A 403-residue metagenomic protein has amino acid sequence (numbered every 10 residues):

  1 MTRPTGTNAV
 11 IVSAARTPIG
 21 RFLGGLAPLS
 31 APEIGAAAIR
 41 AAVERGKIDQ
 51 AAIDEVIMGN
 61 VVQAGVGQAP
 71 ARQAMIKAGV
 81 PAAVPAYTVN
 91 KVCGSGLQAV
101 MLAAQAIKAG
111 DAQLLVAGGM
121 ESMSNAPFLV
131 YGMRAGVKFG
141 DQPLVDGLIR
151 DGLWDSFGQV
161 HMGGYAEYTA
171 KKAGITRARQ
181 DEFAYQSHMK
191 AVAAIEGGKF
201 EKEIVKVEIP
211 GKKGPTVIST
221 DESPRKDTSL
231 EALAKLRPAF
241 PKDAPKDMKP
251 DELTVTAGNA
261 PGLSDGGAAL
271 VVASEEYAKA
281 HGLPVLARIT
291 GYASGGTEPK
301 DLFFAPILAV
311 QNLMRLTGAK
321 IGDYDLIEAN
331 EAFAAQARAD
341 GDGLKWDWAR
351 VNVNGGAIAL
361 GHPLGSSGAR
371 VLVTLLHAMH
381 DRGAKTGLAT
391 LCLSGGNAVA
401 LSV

Functional and structural regions predicted by a protein language model:
T2-V66, P70-A74, A78, A82-P85 (+5 more regions): Conserved active-site "lid/cap" helical segment
V10, R16-T17, P28-L29, I34-A36 (+5 more regions): N-terminal extracellular/periplasmic Venus flytrap/periplasmic-binding protein-like
P32-K47, P70-A74, A99-L102, G163-T169 (+5 more regions): Short, well-ordered amphipathic alpha-helical segments that serve as non-catalytic structural scaffolds within diverse
A51-G59, P85-N90, L115-M120, D181-Q186 (+5 more regions): Beta-strand segments within the central parallel beta-sheet cores of soluble alpha/beta enzyme folds
N60-L114, S156-M162, D227-L230, A234-G262 (+3 more regions): Conserved catalytic cysteine-centered active-site region of acyl-thioester-dependent Claisen-condensing enzymes
K91-E121, G164, A170-K199, A269-E276 (+3 more regions): Active-site-proximal alpha-helical scaffold in enzymes
L114-Y168: Flexible glycine-/small-residue-enriched beta->alpha junction loops that bind anionic phosphate/pyrophosphate groups
A273-D323, G341: Glycine- and Gly-Pro-enriched alpha-helical subdomains that act as flexible, kink-prone "lid/hinge" or packing modules
